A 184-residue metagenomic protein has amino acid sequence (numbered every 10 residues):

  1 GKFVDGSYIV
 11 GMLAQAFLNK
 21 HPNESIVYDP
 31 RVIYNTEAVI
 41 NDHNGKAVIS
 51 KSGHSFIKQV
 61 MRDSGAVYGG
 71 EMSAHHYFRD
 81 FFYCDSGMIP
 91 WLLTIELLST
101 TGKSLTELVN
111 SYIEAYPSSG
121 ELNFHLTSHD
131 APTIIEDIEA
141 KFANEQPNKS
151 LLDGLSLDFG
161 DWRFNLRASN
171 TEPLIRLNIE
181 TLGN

Functional and structural regions predicted by a protein language model:
G1: N-terminal small/polar loop signature for handling phosphorylated ligands or for N-terminal nucleophile
V4: Short, glycine-rich nucleotide/cofactor-binding loops
V10-M12: Extended, compositionally biased non-globular segments that define protein topology
Q15: His/Glu-based metal-binding/catalytic segments typifying zinc-dependent metallopeptidases
N19-N184: Phosphate-binding and adjacent anionic-ligand microenvironments
